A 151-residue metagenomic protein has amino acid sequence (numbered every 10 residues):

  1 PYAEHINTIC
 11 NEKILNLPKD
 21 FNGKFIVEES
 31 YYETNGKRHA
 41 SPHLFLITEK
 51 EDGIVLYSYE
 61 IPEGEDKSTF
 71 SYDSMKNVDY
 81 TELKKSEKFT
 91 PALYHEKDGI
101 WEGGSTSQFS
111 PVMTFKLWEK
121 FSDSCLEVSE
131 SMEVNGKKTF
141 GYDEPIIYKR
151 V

Functional and structural regions predicted by a protein language model:
P1-F25: Short N-terminal edge-element motif at the start of the domain
D20-V151: Calycin-type beta-barrel ligand-binding domains and close structural analogs
